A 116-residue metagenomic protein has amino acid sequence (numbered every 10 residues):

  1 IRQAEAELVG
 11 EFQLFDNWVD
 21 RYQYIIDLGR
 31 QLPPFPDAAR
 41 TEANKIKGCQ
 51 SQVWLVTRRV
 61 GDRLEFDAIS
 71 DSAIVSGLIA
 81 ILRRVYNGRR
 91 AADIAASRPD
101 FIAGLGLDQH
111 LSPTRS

Functional and structural regions predicted by a protein language model:
I1-A4, A73-G77: Short acidic alpha-helix initiation/capping motifs at coil-to-helix transition points, especially at protein N-termini
I1-L14, W18-Y22, I26-G61, L107 (+1 more regions): Ser/Thr/Pro-rich, acidic low-complexity intrinsically disordered regulatory segments
E7, D27, A38, F66 (+3 more regions): Short, functionally important structural connectors and interaction interfaces within domains
R21, S51, I74-L78, R90 (+1 more regions): Amphipathic alpha-helical interface surfaces
R40-C49, F66-S70, A92-I94: Solvent-exposed interaction patches of small proteins and small membrane subunits
V56-I74, R83-N87: Conserved interaction-surface patches within small, structured recognition/assembly domains
S70, A92-D93, S97, F101-S116: C-terminal binding/interaction regions
